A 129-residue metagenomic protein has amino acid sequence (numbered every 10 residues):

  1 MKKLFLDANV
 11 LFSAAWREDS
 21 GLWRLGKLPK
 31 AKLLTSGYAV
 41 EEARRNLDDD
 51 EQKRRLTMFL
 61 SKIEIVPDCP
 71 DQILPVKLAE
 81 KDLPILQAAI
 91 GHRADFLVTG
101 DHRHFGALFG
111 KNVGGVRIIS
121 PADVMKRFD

Functional and structural regions predicted by a protein language model:
M1-D19: Metal-dependent nucleic-acid phosphoesterase active-site entry motif
L6, E18-D48: PIN/NYN-family metal-dependent endoribonuclease catalytic core
P29, S61, N112-G114: Short, structured coil segments at secondary-structure junctions
K30, E64, R93-A94: Residue-level detector of structured alpha->beta connecting loops
G37, G100-H102: Short secondary-structure boundary segments
T57-K77: Acidic catalytic patch
V76, L83, R103-D129: Acidic, PIN/NYN-like endoribonuclease modules and their adjacent C-terminal/linker elements
E80-L97: Acidic, metal-associated active-site segment
